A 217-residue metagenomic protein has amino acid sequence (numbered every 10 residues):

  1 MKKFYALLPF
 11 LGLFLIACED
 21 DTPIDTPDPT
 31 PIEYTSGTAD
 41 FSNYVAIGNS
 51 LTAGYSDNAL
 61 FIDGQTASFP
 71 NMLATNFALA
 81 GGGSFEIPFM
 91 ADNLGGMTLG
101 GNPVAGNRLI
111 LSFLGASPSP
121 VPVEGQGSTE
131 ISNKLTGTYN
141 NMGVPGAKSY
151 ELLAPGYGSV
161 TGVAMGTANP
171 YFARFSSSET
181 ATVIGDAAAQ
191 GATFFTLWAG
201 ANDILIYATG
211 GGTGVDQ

Functional and structural regions predicted by a protein language model:
M1-I16: Sec-dependent bacterial lipoprotein signal peptides
L8, G48, A199: Residues that line or immediately flank small-molecule/substrate-binding pockets and catalytic motifs
G12-S42: Bacterial Sec-dependent N-terminal signal peptides
E19-D21, G37-I47, N76-A78, D216-Q217: Long hydrophobic alpha-helices with heptad-repeat/coiled-coil character
D20-T22, S50, I204: Generic detector of well-ordered alpha-helical packing
Y34, S56-D63: Second-shell loop/turn segments in exported
S42-N58: Catalytic nucleophile-elbow at a beta strand-turn-alpha helix junction centered on a G-D-S/GDSL motif, marking
L60-D216: Conserved SGNH/GDSL esterase-like catalytic core that processes O-acyl groups on lipids and polysaccharides
